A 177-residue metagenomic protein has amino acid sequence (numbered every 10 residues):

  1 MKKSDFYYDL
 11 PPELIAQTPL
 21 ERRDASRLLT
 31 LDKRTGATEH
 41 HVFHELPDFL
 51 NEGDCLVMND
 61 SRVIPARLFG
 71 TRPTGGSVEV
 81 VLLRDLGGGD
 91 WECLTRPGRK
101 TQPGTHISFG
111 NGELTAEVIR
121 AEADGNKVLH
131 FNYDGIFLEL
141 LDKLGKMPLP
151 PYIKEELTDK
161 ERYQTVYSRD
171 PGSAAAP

Functional and structural regions predicted by a protein language model:
M1-P177: A cross-family signal for N-terminal binding/gating loops and helix N-caps that shape access to the active site
